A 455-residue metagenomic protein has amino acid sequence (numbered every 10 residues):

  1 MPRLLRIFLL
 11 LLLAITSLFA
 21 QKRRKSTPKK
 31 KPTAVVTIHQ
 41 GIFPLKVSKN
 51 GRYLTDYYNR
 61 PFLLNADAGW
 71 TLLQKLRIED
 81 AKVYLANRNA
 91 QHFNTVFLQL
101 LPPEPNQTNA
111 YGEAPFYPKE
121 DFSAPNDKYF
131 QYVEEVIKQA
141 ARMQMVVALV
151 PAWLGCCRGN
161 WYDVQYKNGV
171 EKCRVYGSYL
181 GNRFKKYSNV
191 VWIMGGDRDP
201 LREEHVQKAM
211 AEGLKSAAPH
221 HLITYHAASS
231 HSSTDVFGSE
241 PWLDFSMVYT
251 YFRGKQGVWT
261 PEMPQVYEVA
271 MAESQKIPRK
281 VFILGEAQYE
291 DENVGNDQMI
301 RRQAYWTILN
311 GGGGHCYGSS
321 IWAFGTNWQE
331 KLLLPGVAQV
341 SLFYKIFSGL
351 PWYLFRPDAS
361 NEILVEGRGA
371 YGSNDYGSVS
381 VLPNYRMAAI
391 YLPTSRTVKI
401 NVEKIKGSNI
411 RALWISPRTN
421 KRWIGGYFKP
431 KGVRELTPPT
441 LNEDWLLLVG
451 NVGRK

Functional and structural regions predicted by a protein language model:
P2-L10: Sec-dependent signal peptide recognition, specifically the positively charged N-region followed immediately by
L11-A20: Hydrophobic h-region of N-terminal signal peptides that target proteins for export in Gram-negative bacteria
F19-H39: Sec-dependent signal peptide cleavage junction
V35-G257: Active-site mouth of glycoside hydrolases
I38, L45-S48, G372, K429 (+1 more regions): Short solvent-exposed loop/turn micro-motifs enriched in small/polar/acidic residues
N189, G195-E330, P335: Extracellular glycoside hydrolase catalytic/binding regions
E273, R279-F282, Y289-E292, N296 (+2 more regions): Aromatic- and carboxylate-lined catalytic core of secreted/periplasmic carbohydrate-active enzymes
